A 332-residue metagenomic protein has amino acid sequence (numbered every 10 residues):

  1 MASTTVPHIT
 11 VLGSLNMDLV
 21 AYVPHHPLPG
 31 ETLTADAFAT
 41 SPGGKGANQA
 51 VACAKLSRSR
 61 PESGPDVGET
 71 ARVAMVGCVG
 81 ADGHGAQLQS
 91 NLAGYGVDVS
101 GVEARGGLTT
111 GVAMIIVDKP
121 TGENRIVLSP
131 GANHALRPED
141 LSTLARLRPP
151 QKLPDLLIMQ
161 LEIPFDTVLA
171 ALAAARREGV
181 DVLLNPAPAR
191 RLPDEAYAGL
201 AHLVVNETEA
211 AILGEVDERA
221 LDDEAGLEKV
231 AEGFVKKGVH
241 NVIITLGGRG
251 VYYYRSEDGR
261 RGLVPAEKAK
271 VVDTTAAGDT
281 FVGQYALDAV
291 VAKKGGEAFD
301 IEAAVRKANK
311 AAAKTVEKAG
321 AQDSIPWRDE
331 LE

Functional and structural regions predicted by a protein language model:
M1-A74, C78, G83-S90, G94 (+1 more regions): Glycine-rich phosphate/adenosyl-contacting loop at the front of the ribokinase-like
M1-V11, T34, R190-E195, R219-E332: Conserved phosphate-binding/catalytic region of the ribokinase-like
L12, F38, V76-A81, D98-T110 (+3 more regions): Beta-strand->loop->alpha-helix junctions that form or flank phosphate-binding loops in nucleotide-handling enzymes
V51, V112-I116, R125, G250-Y254: Short beta-strand scaffold segments in enzyme catalytic cores
A54-R58, L169-R177, V235: Surface-exposed amphipathic alpha-helices with a cationic face
G94, S100-G106, A113-L156, L161: Conserved phosphate-binding/catalytic loop of the ribokinase/pfkB sugar-kinase fold
D140-A145, K152-K229, R249-G250, S256: Conserved beta-alpha-beta core of the PfkB/ribokinase-like small-molecule kinase fold
